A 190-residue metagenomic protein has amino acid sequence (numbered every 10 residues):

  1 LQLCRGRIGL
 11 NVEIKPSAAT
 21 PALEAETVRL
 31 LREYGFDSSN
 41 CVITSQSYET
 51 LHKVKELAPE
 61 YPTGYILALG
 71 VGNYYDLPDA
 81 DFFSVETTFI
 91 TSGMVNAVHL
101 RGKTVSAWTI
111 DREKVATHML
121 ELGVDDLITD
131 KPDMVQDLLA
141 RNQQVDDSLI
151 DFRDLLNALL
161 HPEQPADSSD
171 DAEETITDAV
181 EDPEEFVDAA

Functional and structural regions predicted by a protein language model:
Q2-D170, D182-A189: Short loop-to-alpha-helix "cap/lid" segments that border enzyme active sites across diverse enzyme classes
D178-V180: Intrinsically disordered, low-complexity repeat segments enriched in small/polar residues
